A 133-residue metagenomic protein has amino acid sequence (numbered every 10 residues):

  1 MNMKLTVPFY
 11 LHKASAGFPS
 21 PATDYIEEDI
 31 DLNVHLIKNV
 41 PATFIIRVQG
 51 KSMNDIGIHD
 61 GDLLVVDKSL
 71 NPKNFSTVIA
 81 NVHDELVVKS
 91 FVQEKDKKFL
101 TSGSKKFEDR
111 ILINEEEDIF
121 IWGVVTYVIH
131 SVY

Functional and structural regions predicted by a protein language model:
M1-N54, E85-L86, Q93, K97-K98 (+2 more regions): Short, positionally conserved secondary-structure boundary motifs
T43, K73-V78: Short, hydrophobic/aromatic-rich segments at coil-to-beta transitions
D60, V82-L86, I119-F120: Short coil-to-beta-strand transition motifs
G61-D62, S76: Structural motif
V65-V66, I79: Hydrophobic beta-strand signal
V82, V87-F107, I111: PDZ-domain C-terminal substructure recognizer with occasional recognition of PDZ-binding tails
F107-N114, F120-V128: C-terminal structural segments of small proteins and small subunits
